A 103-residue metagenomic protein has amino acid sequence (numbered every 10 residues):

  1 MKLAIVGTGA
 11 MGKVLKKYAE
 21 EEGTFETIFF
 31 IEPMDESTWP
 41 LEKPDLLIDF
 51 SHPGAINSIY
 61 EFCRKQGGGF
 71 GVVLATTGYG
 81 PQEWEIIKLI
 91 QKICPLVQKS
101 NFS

Functional and structural regions predicted by a protein language model:
M1-A4: Extreme N-terminal starter segment of soluble prokaryotic enzymes
V6, V14, Y18-W39: NAD(P)-binding Rossmann-fold cofactor-contacting core
M11: Hydrophobic/small residue at the entry helix of a nucleotide-binding pocket
T27-I28, V72, L96: Hydrophobic/aromatic residues located in beta-strands of well-ordered beta-sheets within soluble catalytic
W39-Y60, G71-L74: Rossmann-like NAD(P)-binding element
G54-N57, E61, A75-F102: Rossmann-fold NAD(P)-binding glycine/threonine-rich loop
Q66-G71, K92-C94: A short helix->loop->beta-strand "cap" motif at the edges of active sites that frequently abuts
